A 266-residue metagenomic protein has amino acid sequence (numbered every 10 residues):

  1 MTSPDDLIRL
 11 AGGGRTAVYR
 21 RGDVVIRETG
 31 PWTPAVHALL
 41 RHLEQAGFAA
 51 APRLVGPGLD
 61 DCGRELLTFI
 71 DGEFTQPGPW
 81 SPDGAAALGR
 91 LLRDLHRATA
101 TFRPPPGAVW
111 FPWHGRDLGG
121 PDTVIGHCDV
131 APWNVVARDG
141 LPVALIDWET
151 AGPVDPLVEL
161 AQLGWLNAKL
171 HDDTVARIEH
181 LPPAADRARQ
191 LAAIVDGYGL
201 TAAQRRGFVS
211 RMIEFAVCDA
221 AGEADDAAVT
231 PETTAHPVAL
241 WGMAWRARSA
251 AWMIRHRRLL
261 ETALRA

Functional and structural regions predicted by a protein language model:
M1-R15, I254-A266: Actinobacteria-biased recognition of intrinsically disordered, low-complexity terminal regions
D6-H127, R138: ATP-binding pocket architecture of kinase catalytic cores
T75-W80, G152-V154, T174-R177: Short, polar/flexible loop-turn hinges at active-site or ligand-entry regions and domain interfaces
F111, G115-G119, V124, A131-L170: Catalytic activation segment of kinase domains across protein kinase-like and atypical kinase folds
L160-G199, F215-A227: Active-site activation/catalytic loop segments of kinase-like enzymes and analogous catalytic loops in related
L200-S210: Short, surface-exposed acidic
D219-A266: ATP/Mg2+ or Mg2+-diphosphate-binding catalytic cores that bind nucleotide phosphates or diphosphates via glycine-rich
